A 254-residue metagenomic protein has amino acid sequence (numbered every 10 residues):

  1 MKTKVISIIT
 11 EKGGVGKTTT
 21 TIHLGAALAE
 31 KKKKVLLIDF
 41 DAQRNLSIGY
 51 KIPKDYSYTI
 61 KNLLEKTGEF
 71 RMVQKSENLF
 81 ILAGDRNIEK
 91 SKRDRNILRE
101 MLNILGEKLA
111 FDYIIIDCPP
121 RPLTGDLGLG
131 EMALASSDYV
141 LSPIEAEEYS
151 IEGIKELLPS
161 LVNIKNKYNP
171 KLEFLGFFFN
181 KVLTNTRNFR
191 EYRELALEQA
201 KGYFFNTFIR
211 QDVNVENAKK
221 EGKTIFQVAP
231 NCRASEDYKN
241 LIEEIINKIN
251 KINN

Functional and structural regions predicted by a protein language model:
M1-N254: P-loop NTP-binding core
